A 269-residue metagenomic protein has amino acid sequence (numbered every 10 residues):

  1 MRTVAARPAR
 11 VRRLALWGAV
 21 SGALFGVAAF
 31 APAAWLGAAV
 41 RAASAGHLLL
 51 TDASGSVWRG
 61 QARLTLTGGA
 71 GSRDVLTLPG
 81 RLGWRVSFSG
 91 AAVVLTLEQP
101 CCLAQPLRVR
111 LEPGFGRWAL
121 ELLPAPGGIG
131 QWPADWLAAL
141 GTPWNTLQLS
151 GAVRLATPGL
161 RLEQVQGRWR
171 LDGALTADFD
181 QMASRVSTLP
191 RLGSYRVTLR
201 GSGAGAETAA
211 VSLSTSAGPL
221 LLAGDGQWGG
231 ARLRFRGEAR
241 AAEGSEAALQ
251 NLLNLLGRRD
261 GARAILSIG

Functional and structural regions predicted by a protein language model:
M1-W17, G37, R41-A43, S187-G269: Extended terminal
A9-P32: Hydrophobic membrane-insertion alpha-helices, especially the h-region of bacterial N-terminal signal peptides
A33-D52: Alpha-helical transmembrane signal-anchor/signal-peptide segments
L48-T146: N-terminal beta-strand/beta-hairpin edge segment
W58-Q61, S89-T96, D172-T176, A204-S212: Short, hydrophobic/aromatic-rich segments at coil-to-beta transitions
S72-G83, C102-R110, L137-L160, L189-V197 (+2 more regions): Amphipathic hydrophobic-ligand
G114-L162, R200-V211, R240-G269: Extended amphipathic, helix-rich lipid-handling scaffolds
R161-E207: Short helix-loop boundary/capping segments
